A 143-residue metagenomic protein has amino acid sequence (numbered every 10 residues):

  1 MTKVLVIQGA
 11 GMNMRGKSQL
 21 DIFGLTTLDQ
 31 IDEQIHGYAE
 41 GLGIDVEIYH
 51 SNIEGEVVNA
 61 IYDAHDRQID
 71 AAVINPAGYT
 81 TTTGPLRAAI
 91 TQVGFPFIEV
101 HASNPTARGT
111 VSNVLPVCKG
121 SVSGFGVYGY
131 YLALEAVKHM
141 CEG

Functional and structural regions predicted by a protein language model:
M1-V4: Extreme N-terminal starter segment of soluble prokaryotic enzymes
A10-M12, A77-T80, S103-P105: Short glycine-rich anion-binding loops that position phosphate/pyrophosphate groups of nucleotides and phosphorylated
R15-D29: Glycine- and acidic-residue-enriched helix-capping/strand-helix junction motifs
E47-G55: Short beta->alpha junction loops
A64-A72: Short acidic/histidine-rich motifs immediately flanking catalytic phosphotransfer sites in two-component signaling
T81-P85, Q92, P105-T106, V127 (+1 more regions): Active-site histidine-anchored catalytic micro-motif
I90-R108: Short, acidic/small-residue loops that bind anionic groups at enzyme active sites
T106-G143: Short, glycine-/small-residue-rich phosphate/pyrophosphate-handling segment
